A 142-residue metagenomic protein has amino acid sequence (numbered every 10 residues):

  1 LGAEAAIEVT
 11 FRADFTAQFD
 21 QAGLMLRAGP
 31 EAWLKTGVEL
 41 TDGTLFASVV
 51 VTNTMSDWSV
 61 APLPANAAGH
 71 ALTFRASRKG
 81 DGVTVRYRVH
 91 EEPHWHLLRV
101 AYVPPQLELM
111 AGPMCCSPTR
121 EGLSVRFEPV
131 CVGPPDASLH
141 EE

Functional and structural regions predicted by a protein language model:
L1-E142: Extracellular glycan-recognition regions
